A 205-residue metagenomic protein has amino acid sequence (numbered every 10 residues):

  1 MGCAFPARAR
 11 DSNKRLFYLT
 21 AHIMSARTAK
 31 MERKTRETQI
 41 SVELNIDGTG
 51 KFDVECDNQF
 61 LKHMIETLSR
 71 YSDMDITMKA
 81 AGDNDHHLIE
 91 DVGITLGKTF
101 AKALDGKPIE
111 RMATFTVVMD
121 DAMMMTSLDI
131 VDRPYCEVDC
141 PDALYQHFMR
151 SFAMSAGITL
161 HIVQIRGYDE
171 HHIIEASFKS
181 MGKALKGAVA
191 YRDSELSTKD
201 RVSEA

Functional and structural regions predicted by a protein language model:
D11-N13, Y18, H22: Intrinsic-disorder-associated, low-complexity terminal segments enriched in Asp/Asn/His/Tyr and depleted of Lys/Arg
S25-A205: Polyanion-binding surfaces on beta-sheet-dominated domains and ring/shell assemblies
